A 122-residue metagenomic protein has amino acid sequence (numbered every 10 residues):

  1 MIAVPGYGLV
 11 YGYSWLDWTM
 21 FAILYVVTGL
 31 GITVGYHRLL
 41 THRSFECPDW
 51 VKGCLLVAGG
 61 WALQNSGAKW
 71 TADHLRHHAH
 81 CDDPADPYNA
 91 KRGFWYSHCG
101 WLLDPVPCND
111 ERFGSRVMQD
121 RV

Functional and structural regions predicted by a protein language model:
M1-V122: Non-catalytic, topology-defining segments of multipass membrane proteins
